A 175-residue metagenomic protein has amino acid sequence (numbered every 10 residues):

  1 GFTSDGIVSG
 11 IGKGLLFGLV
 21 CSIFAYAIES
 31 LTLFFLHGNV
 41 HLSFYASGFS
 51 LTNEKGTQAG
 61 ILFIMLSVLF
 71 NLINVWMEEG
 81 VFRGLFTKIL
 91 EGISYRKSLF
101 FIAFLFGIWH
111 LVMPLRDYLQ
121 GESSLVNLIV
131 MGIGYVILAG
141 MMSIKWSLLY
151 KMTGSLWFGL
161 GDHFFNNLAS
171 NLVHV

Functional and structural regions predicted by a protein language model:
G1-V75, N171-V175: Specific transmembrane helices
F63-V175: Transmembrane helix-loop-helix hairpins at the membrane interface of multi-pass integral membrane proteins
